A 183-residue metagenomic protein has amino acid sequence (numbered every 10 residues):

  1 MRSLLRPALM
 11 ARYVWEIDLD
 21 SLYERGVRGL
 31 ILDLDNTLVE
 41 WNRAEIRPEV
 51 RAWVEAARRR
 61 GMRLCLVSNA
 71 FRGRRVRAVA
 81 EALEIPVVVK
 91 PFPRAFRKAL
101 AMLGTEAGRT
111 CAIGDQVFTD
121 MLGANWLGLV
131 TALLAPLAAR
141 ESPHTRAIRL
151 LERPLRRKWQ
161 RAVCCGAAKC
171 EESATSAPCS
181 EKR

Functional and structural regions predicted by a protein language model:
R2-L32, V39-A44, V50-R183: Asp-based, Mg2+/Mn2+-dependent phosphohydrolase catalytic module
